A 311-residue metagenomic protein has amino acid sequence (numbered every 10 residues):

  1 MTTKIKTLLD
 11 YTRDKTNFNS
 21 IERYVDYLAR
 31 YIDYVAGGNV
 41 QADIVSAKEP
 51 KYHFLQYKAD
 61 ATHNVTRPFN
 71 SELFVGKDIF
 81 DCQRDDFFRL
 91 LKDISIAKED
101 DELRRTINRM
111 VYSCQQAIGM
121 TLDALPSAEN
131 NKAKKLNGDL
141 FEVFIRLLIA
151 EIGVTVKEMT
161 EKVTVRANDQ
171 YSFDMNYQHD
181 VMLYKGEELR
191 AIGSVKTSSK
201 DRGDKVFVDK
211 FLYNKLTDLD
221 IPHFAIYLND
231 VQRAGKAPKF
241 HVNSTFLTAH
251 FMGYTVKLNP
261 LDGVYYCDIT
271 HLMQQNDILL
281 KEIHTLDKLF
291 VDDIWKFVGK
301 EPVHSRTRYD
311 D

Functional and structural regions predicted by a protein language model:
T3-G153: Interdomain/boundary linker segments immediately adjacent to catalytic/signaling cores
I152-D174, Y184: A short acidic/basic microdomain associated with nuclease active sites
V181-L183, R190-T197, V206: Conserved catalytic cores of phosphodiester-cleaving nucleases, focusing on short active-site segments
A191-I192, L219-Y227, D262-V264: Hydrophobic beta-strand segments of well-ordered beta-sheets in folded domains
K196-D209, G235-A237: Active-site-adjacent loop/helix micro-motif of nuclease/hydrolase catalytic cores
D209-L212, V242: Short, solvent-exposed amphipathic alpha-helical segments in soluble enzyme and RNA/protein-processing domains
L212-D220: Arginine/glycine-rich "motif VI" loop of SF2 helicases in the C-terminal RecA-like domain
N229-D311: Domain-level recognition of nuclease-like catalytic cores that cleave nucleotide substrates
